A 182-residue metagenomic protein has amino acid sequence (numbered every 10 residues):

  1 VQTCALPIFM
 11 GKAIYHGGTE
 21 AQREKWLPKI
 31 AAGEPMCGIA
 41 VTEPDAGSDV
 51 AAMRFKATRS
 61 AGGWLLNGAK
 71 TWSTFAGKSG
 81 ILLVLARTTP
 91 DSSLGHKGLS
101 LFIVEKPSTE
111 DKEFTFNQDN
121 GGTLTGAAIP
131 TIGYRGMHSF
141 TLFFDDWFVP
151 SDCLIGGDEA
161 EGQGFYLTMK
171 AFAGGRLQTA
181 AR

Functional and structural regions predicted by a protein language model:
V1-L6: Short, small-residue-biased leader/transition segments that mark boundaries at the very start of proteins
G18-K25, A61, L65-N67, L101-D111 (+2 more regions): Long, well-ordered alpha-helical segments
G33-V41: A short, Trp-centered hydrophobic/proline-enriched beta-strand micro-motif
D45-M53: Active-site-adjacent elements of ketosynthase-type condensing enzymes
A46, T71-G77, G174-Q178: Glycine-rich phosphate/pyrophosphate-binding beta-alpha loops
A57-T58: A structural signal for short hydrophobic beta-strand segments in well-ordered beta-sheet cores
N67-G122: A short core secondary-structure module
D119-R182: Glycine-rich beta->alpha junctions and the first turn(s) of the following alpha-helix
